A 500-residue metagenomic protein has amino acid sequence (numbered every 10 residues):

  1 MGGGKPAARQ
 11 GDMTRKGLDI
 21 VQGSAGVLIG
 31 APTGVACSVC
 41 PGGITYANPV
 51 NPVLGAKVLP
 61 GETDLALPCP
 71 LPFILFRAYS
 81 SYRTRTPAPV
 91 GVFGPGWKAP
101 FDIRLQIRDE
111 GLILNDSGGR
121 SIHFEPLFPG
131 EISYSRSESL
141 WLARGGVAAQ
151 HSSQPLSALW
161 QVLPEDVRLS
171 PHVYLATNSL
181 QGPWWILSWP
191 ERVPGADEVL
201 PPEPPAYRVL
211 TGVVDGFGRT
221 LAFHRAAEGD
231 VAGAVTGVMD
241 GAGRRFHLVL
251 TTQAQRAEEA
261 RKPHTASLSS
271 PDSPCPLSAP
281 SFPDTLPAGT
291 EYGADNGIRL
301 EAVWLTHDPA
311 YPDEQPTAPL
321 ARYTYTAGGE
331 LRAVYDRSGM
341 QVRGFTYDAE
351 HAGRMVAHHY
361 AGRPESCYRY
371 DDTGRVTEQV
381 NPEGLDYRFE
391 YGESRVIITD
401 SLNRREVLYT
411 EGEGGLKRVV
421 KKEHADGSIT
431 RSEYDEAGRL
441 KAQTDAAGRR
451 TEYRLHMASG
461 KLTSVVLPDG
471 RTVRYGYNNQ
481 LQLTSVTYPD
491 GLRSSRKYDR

Functional and structural regions predicted by a protein language model:
M1-P52, A222, H247, Y311 (+2 more regions): Intrinsically disordered, low-complexity proline/glycine-rich segments
T14, Y82, S338: Residue-level detector of flexible, active-site-proximal loop/helix-junction positions within diverse enzyme catalytic
A31-T84: Intrinsically disordered, low-complexity segments enriched in small residues
K57-E62, K98-P100, Q106-E110: Short alpha-helical segments and helix-capping/turn motifs at coil-helix boundaries
D64-C69, F73-A78, G94, K98-D102 (+1 more regions): Short, conserved DNA-binding cores of transcription-related domains
T84-K98: Short, polar loop/linker segments at the starts of domains and inter-domain junctions
P95, E110-R500: Extended charged/polar low-complexity repeat regions
